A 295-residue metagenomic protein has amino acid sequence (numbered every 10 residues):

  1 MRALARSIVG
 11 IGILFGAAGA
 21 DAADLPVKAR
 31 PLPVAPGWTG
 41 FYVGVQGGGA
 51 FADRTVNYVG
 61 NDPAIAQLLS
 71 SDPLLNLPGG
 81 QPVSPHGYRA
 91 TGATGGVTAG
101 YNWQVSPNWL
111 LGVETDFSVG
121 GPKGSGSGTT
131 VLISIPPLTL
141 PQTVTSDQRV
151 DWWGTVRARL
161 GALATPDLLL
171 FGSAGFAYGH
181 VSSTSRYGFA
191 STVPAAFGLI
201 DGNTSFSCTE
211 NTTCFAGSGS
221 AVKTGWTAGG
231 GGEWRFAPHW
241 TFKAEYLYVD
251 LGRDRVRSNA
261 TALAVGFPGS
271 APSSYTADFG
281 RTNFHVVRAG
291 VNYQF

Functional and structural regions predicted by a protein language model:
R2-F295: Gram-negative outer-membrane beta-barrel domains
